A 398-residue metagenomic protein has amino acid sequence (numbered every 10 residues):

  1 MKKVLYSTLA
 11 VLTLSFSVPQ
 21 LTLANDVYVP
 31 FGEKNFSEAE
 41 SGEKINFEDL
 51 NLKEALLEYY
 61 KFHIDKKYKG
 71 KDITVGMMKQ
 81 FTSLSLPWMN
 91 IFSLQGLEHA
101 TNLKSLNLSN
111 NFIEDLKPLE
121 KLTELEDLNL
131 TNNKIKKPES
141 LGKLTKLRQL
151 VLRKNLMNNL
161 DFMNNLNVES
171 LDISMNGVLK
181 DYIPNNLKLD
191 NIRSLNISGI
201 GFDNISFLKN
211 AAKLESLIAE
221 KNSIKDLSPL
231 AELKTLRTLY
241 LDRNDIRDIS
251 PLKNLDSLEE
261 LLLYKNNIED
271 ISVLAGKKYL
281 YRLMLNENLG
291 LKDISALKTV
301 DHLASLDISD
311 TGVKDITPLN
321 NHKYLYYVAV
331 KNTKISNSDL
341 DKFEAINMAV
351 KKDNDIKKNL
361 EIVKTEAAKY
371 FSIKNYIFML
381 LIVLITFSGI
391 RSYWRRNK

Functional and structural regions predicted by a protein language model:
M1-T8: Bacterial N-terminal signal peptides that target proteins for export
K2, T13-L14, P19-T101, P118 (+6 more regions): N-terminal capping/linker segments that flank leucine-rich repeat
S7, L21, N165, L208-K209 (+6 more regions): Short, intrinsically disordered, low-complexity terminal segments
S83-F92, N107-I113, E124-I135, K146-M157 (+10 more regions): Concave beta-strand-loop units of leucine-rich repeat
L94-L97, L116-L119, P138-L141, L160-M163 (+8 more regions): Canonical leucine-rich repeat
A100, L122, A211, L233: Extracellular repeat turn/loop positions enriched in glycine and acidic/polar residues, especially those that create
T101-N102, L108: Active-site-adjacent structural elements in enzyme catalytic domains
